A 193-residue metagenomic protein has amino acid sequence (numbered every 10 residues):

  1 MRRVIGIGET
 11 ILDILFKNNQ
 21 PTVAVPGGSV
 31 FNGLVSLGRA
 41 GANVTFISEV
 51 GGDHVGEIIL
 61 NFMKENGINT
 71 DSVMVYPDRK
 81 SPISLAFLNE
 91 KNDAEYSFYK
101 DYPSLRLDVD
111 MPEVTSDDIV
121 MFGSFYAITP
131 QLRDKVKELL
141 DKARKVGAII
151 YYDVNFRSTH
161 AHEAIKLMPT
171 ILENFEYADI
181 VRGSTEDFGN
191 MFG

Functional and structural regions predicted by a protein language model:
M1-I5, F62-K64, D93-G193: Ribokinase/PfkB-type carbohydrate-kinase core domain
R3-V4, K17-S84, L88-D93, K100-L105 (+1 more regions): Substrate-binding N-lobe of the ribokinase-like
G8-D13: Short polar catalytic/cofactor-binding loops
L15-F16, P130: Short N-terminal helix/helix-N-cap motif within the alpha/beta-hydrolase-1
F16-K17, K142: Hydrophobic alpha-helical segments and their boundary regions
